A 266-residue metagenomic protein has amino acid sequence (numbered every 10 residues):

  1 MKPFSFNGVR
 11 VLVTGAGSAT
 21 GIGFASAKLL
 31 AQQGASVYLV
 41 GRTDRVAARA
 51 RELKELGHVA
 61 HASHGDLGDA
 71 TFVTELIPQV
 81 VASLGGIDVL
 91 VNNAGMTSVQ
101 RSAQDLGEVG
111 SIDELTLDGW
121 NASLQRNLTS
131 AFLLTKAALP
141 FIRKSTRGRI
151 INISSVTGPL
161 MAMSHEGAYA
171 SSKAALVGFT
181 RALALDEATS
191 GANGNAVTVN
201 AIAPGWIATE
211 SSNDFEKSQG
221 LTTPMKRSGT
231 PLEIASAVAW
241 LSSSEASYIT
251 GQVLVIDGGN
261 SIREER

Functional and structural regions predicted by a protein language model:
K2, L160, S218, V238-A239 (+1 more regions): Short C-terminal tail/terminal secondary-structure segment of NAD(P)H-dependent dehydrogenase/reductase domains
F4-Y38: Canonical Rossmann dinucleotide-binding motif of NAD(H)/NADP(H)-dependent dehydrogenases/reductases, specifically
G15, A19, S111-L117, R149-A175 (+3 more regions): Catalytic loop of short-chain dehydrogenase/reductase
H64-I77, L117, L232: The beta1-alpha1 cofactor-binding region of Rossmann-like NAD(H)/NADP(H)-dependent oxidoreductases
R101-I112, T116-N121, Q219: Substrate-binding pocket helix/loop in short-chain dehydrogenase/reductase
T135-K136, R181: A short, exposed helix-loop element centered on a Lys and neighboring polar residues
R147, A188, N193-T198, I249-G251: Short, small/polar-rich loop/turn modules that mediate ligand/substrate recognition or access, typified
